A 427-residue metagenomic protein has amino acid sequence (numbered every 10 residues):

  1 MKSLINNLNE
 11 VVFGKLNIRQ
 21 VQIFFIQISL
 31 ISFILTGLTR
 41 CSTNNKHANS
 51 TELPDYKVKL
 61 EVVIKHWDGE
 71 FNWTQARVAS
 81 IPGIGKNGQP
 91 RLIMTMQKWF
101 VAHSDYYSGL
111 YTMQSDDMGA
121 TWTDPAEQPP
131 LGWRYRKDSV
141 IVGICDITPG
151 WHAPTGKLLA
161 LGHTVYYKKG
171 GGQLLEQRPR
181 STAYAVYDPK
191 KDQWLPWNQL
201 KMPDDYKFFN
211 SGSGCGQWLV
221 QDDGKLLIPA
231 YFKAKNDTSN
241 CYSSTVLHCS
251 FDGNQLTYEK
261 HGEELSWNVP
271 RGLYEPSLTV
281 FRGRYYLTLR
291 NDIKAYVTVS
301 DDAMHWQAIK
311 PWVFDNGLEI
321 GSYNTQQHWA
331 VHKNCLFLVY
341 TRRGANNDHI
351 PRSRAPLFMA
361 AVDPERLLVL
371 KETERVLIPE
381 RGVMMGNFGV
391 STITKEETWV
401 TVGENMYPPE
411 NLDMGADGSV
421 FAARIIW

Functional and structural regions predicted by a protein language model:
M1-V21: N-terminal secretory signal peptides that target proteins for export/translocation
N7, F33-T36, K46: Low-complexity, intrinsically disordered segments with a bias for serine/threonine
Q20-Q22, Q27, M118: Charged/polar low-complexity intrinsically disordered segments
F24-G37: Bacterial N-terminal signal peptides
S42-N72, S80-V142, W151-S211, L219-E275 (+5 more regions): Beta-rich carbohydrate-recognition and catalytic domains
Q75-R77, D146-T148, C215-Q217, E275-S277 (+2 more regions): Conserved beta-strand position repeated once per blade in WD40 beta-propeller domains
V390-T394: Short glycine/proline-rich, acidic loop/turn segments that cap or connect secondary-structure elements
